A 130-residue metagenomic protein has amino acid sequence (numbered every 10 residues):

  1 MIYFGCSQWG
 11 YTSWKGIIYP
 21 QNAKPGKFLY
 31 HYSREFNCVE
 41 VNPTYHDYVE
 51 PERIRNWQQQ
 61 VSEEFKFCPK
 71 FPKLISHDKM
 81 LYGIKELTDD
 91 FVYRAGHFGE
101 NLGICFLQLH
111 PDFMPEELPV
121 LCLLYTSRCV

Functional and structural regions predicted by a protein language model:
M1-N22: Boundary/entry segment of secreted carbohydrate-active catalytic domains
F4, Y32, F67, L107: Conserved, mostly hydrophobic/aromatic
C6-Q8, P43-Y45, P69-K73, L109: A cross-domain feature marking catalytic cores of carbohydrate-active enzymes and several ubiquitous metabolic/repair
I18-H31, E86-A95: Short, acidic/polar
S33, I54-K66, F91-E100: Acidic (Asp/Glu)-rich catalytic clusters
N42-E52, I75-I84, D112-E117: Acidic-and-aromatic substrate-binding clefts and catalytic sites of carbohydrate-active enzymes
F98-P115: Active-site groove signature of glycoside hydrolases
Y125-V130: Conserved small/polar residues in nucleotide/adenosyl-binding loops
